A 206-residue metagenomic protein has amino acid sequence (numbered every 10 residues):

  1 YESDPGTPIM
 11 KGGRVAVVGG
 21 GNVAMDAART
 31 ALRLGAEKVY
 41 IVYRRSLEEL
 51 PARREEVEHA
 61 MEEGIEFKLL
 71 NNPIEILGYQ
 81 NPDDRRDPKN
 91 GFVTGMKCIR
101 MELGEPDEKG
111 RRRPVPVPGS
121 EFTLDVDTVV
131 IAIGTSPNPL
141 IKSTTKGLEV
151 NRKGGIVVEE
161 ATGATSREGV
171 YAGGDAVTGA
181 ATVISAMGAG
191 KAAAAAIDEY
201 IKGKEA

Functional and structural regions predicted by a protein language model:
Y1-G12, P106-A180: FAD-site-proximal beta/loop scaffold in flavoenzymes
E2-A36: Rossmann-like NAD(P)H-binding beta-loop-alpha module
P5-G6, L70-I74, Y79, D87-D127: A structured beta-alpha segment of the ubiquitous adenosine-cofactor-binding alpha/beta core
G20, Y43-S46, D175: Cofactor-binding loop segments of dinucleotide-utilizing enzymes, especially the Rossmann-like FAD- and NAD(P)+-binding
A27, A176-K204: A conserved FAD-binding loop/helix module that cradles the flavin
A28-E75: Rossmann-like dinucleotide-binding cores of NAD(P)H-dependent redox enzymes
